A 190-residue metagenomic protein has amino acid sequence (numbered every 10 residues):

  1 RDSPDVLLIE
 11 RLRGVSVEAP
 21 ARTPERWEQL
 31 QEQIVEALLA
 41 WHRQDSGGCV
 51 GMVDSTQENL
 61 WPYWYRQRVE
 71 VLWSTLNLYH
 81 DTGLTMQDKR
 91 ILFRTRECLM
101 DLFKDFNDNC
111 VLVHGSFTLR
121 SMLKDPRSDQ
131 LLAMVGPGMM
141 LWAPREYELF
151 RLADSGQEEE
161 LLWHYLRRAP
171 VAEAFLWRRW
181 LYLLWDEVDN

Functional and structural regions predicted by a protein language model:
R1-T56, N107: ATP-binding pocket architecture of kinase catalytic cores
D2-S3, R127-D129, L184: Short strand-connecting beta-turns/loops that link adjacent beta-strands
V6-E10, A133, V188: A short beta-strand motif that forms the metal-chelation/ATP-contact edge of phosphoryl-transfer active sites
L7, V53-L102: Active-site catalytic-loop/activation-segment of kinase and kinase-like phosphoryl-transfer enzymes
E10, I34, L38-W41, Y65 (+6 more regions): Generic structural signal for small/hydrophobic residues in well-ordered secondary structure, especially within
R26, L30, L60, Q87 (+2 more regions): Conserved acidic
N109-L112, T118-W180: Active-site Asp-x-Gly
W180-D189: Hydrophobic alpha-helical segments that form the core of small-molecule binding pockets and/or dimer interfaces
